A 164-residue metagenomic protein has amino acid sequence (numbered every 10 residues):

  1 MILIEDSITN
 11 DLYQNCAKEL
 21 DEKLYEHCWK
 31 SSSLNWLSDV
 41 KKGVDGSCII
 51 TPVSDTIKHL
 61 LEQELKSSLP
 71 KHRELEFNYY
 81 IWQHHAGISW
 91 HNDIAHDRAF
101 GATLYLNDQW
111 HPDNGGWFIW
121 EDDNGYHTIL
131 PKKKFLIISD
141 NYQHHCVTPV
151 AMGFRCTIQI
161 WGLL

Functional and structural regions predicted by a protein language model:
M1-P70: Non-heme Fe(II)/2-oxoglutarate
H59-E62, K66-L164: Catalytic core of non-heme Fe(II) oxygenases with the double-stranded beta-helix
